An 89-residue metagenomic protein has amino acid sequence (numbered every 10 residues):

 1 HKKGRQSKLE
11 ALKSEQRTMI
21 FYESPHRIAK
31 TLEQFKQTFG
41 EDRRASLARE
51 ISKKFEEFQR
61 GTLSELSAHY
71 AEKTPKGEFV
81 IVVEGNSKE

Functional and structural regions predicted by a protein language model:
H1-E15: Class I SAM-dependent methyltransferase SAM-binding "motif I" and its flanking Rossmann-like core
E15-E89: A contiguous loop/helix-start segment that scaffolds small-molecule binding in enzyme catalytic cores
